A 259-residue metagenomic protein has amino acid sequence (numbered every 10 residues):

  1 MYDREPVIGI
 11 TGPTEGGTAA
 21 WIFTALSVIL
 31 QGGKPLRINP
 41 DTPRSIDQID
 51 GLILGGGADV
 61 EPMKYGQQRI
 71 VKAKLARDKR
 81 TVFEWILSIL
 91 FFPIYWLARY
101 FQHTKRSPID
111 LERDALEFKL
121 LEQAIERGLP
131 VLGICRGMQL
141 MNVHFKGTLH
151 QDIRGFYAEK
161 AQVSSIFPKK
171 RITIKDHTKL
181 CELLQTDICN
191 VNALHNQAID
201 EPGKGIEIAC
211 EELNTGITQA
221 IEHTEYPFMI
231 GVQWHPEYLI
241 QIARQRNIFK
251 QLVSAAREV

Functional and structural regions predicted by a protein language model:
M1-I134, N142-H150, R154-T178, L183 (+4 more regions): N-terminal beta1-alpha1 cap of cysteine-dependent amidohydrolase-like domains
M138: The feature captures the ABC ATPase H-loop/switch
D187-N190: Catalytic cores of DNA base-excision repair glycosylases
N192-N196, D200: A glycine-rich beta-turn/hairpin centered on an aromatic-Pro dipeptide
F228: Catalytic cores of transferase enzymes with a strong primary signal for eukaryotic protein kinases
